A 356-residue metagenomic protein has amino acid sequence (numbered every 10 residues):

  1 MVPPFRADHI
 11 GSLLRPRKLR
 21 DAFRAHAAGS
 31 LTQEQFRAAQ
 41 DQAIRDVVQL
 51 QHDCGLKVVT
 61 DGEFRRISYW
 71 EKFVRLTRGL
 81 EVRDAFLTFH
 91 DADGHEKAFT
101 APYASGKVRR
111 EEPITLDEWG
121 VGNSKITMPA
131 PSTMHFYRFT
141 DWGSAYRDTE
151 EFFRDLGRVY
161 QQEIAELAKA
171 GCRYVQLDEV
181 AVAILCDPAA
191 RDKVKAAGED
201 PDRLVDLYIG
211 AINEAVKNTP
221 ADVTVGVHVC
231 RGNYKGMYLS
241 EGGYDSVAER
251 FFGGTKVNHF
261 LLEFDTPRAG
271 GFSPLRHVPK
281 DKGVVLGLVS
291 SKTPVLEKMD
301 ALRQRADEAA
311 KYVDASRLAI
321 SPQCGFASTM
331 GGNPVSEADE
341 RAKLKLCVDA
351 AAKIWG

Functional and structural regions predicted by a protein language model:
M1-G356: Domain-level signal for soluble alpha/beta catalytic cores
